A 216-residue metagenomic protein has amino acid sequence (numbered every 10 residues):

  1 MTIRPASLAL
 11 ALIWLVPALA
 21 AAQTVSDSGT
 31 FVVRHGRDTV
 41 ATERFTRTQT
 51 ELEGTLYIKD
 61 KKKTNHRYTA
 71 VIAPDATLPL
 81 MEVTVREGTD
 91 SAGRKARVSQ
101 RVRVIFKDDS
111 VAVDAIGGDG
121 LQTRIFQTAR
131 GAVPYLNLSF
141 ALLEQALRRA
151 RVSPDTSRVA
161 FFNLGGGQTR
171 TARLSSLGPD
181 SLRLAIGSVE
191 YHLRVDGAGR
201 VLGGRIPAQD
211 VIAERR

Functional and structural regions predicted by a protein language model:
M1-I3: N-terminal secretory signal peptides that target proteins for export/translocation
S7-A18: Bacterial N-terminal signal peptides
A20-A22: Boundary at the C-terminal end of the N-terminal hydrophobic targeting segment
V25-T39, E43, R158-F162: Tryptophan-anchored aromatic micro-motifs
S26, A92-I186, R205: Solvent-exposed helix/loop surface patches that form functional interfaces
S26-D27, N65-H66, G187-V189: Short, small/polar residue-rich loop motifs at catalytic or cofactor-binding pockets
R34-D114, G199: N-terminal mature ectodomain segment of secretory-pathway/periplasmic proteins
Y191-A208: Short, exposed beta-strand-loop hairpins at the edges of beta-sheets in extracellular/periplasmic proteins
